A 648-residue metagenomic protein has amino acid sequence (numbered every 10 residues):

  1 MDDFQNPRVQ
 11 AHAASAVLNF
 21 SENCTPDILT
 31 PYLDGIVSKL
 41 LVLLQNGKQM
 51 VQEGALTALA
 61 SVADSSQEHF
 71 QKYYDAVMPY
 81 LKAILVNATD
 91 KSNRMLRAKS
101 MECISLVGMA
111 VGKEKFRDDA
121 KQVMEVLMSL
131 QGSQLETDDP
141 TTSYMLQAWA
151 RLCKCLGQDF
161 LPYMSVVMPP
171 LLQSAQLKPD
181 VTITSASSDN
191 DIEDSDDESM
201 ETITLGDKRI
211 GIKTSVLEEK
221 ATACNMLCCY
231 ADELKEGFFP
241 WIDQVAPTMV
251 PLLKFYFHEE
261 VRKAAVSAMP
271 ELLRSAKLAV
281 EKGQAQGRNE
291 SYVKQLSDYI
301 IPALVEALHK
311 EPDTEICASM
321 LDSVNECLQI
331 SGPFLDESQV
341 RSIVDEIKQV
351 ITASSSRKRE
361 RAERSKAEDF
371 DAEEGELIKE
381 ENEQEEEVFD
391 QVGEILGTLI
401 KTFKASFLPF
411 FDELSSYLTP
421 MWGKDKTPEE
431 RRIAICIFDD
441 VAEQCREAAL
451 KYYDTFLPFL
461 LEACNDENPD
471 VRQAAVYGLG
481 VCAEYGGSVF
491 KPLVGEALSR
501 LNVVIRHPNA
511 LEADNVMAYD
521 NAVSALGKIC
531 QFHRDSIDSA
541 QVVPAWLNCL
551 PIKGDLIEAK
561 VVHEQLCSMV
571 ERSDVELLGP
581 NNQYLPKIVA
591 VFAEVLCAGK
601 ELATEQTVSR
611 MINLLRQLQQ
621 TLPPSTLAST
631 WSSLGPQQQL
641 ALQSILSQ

Functional and structural regions predicted by a protein language model:
M1-Q648: Karyopherin-beta/Importin-beta family HEAT-repeat alpha-solenoid scaffold
